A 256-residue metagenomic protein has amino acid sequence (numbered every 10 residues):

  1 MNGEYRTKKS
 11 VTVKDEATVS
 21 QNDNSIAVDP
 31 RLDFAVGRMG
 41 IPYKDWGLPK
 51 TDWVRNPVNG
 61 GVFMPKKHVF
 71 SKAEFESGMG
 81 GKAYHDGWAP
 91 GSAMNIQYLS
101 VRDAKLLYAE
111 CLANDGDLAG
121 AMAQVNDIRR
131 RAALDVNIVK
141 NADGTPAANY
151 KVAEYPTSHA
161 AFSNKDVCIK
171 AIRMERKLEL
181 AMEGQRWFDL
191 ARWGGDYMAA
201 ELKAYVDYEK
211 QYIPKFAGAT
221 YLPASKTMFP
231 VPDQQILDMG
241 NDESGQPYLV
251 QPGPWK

Functional and structural regions predicted by a protein language model:
M1-K256: Acidic/polar-rich alpha-helix caps and helix-coil junctions
